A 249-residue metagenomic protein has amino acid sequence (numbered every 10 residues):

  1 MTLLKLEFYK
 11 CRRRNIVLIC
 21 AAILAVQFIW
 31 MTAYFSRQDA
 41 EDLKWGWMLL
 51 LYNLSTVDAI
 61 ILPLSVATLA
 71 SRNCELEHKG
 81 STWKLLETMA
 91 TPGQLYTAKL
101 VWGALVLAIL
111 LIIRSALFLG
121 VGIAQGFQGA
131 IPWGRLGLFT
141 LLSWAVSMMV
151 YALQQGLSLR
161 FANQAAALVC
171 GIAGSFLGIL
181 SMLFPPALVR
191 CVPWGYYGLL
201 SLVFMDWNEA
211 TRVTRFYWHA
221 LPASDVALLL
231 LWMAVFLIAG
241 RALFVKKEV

Functional and structural regions predicted by a protein language model:
M1-K5, N73-L86, Y151-G178: Cytoplasmic juxtamembrane interface segments
M1-L24: Aromatic- and glycine-rich beta-strand/loop motifs that create alpha-glucan
L4-C11, L95-Y96, G137, F244: Hydrophobic alpha-helical elements at and bordering transmembrane segments of multi-pass membrane proteins
I23-V66, A70, T97-A162, G171 (+2 more regions): Secretory targeting signals
R37-L49, L168, A173-V249: Terminal transmembrane helical anchor/hairpin motif
S65-H78, Y151-A165, L229-K247: Transmembrane alpha-helical segments in integral membrane proteins
S71-L105: Helix-loop-helix units of permease transmembrane domains in multi-pass membrane transporters, especially ABC
